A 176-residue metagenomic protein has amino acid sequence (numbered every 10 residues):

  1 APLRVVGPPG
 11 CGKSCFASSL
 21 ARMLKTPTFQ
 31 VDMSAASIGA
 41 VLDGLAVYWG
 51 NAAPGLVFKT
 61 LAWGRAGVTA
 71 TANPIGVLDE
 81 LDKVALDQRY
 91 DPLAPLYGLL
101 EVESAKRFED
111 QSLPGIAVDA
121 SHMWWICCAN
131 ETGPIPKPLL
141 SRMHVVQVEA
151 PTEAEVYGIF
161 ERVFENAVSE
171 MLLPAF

Functional and structural regions predicted by a protein language model:
P2-M33: Walker A/P-loop
M23-L56, T60, P151, E155-V156: AAA+/P-loop NTPase substrate/partner-engagement loops
L24-P27, A72-N73, E103-S104, A120-M123 (+1 more regions): Short glycine-/polar-rich loops that comprise or flank the Walker A/P-loop and associated switch/sensor motifs
V47-D87, D91: Conserved nucleotide-sensing/catalytic segment adjacent to the nucleotide-binding pocket in NTP-handling enzymes
R65-N73, F108-C128: AAA+/SF3 P-loop NTPase mechanochemical coupling elements
V68, T132-P138, E149-F176: Conserved C-terminal "switch" segment of AAA+ ATPases
L78-V118: Conserved catalytic/switch belt of AAA+ P-loop NTPases
D82-L86, P134, V145: Residues immediately C-terminal
